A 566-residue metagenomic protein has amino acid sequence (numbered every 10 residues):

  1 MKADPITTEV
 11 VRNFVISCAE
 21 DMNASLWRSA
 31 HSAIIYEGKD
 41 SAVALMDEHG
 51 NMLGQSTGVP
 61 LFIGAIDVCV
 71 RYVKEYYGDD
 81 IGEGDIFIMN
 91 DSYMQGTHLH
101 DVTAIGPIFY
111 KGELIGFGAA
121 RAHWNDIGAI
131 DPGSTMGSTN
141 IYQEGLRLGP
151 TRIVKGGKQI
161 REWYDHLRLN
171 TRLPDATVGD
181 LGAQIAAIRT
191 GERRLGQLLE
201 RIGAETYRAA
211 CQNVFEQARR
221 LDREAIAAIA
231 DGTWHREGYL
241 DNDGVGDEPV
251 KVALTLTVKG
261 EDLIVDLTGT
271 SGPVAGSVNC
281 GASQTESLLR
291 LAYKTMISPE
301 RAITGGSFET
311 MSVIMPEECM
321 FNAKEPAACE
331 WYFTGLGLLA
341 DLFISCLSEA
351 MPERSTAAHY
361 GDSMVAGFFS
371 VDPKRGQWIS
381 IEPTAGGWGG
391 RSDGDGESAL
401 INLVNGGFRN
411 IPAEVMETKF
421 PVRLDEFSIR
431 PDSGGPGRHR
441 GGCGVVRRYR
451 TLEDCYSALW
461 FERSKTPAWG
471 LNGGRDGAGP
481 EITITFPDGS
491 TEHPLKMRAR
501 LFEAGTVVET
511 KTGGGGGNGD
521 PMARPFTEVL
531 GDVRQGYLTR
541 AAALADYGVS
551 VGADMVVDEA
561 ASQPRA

Functional and structural regions predicted by a protein language model:
M1-E83, I88-Y110, L114-A566: Glycine/proline-enriched, intrinsically flexible loops and inter-domain linkers
